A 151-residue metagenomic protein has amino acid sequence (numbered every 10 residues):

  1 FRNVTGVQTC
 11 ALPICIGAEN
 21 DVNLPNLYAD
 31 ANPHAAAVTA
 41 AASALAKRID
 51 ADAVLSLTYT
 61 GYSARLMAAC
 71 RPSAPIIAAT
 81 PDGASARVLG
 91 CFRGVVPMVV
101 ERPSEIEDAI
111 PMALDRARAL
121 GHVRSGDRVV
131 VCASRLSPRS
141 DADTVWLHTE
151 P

Functional and structural regions predicted by a protein language model:
F1-C10: Single conserved hydrophobic/aromatic residue that forms the stacking wall/gate of nucleotide- or nucleobase-binding
A11-V22, L45-I49, C70-A74, F92 (+2 more regions): Change "in soluble alpha/beta enzymes" to "in soluble alpha/beta proteins
P13-S43: Long, charged amphipathic helices and adjacent flexible linkers at domain junctions
A37-A51, I110-G121, D127: Phosphate-interacting basic helix/loop segments used at nucleotide- and nucleic-acid interfaces
A41-A69: C-terminal accessory/binding modules appended to enzymatic or scaffolding proteins
D52-L55, A74-I77, V96-M98, D127-V130 (+1 more regions): Structural motif
S63-R65, R71-A109: Nucleotide-binding motor/catalytic cores of P-loop/tubulin-like NTPases across gene-expression machines
D115, R124-S137, A142-P151: C-terminal binding/interaction regions
